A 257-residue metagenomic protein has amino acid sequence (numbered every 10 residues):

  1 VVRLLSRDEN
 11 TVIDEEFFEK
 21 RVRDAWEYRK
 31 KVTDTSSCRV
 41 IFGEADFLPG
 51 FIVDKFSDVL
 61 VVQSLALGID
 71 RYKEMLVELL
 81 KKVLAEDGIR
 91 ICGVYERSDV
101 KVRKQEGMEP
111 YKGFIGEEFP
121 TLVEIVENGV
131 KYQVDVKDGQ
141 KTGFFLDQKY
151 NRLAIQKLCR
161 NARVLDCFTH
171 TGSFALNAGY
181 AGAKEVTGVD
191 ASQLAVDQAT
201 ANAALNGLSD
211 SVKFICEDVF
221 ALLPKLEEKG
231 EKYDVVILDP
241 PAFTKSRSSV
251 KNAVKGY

Functional and structural regions predicted by a protein language model:
V1-S57: Non-catalytic accessory regions of SAM-dependent methyltransferases
T11-D14, D70-E74: Short, conserved charged micro-motifs
E16, K20, D24-V32, A85-E106 (+1 more regions): A short, charged
T33-D34, D87-R90, L208-S209, G230-E231: Short helix-terminating capping/connector loops at secondary-structure junctions
I41, F56, L65, S98-D99 (+4 more regions): Anionic group-transfer/hydrolysis microenvironments
I41-D54, K73-F144: Non-catalytic substrate-recognition/targeting regions of SAM-dependent transferases
V59-D70: A short interface-forming secondary-structure element
G113-Y257: Rossmann-like S-adenosyl-L-methionine
